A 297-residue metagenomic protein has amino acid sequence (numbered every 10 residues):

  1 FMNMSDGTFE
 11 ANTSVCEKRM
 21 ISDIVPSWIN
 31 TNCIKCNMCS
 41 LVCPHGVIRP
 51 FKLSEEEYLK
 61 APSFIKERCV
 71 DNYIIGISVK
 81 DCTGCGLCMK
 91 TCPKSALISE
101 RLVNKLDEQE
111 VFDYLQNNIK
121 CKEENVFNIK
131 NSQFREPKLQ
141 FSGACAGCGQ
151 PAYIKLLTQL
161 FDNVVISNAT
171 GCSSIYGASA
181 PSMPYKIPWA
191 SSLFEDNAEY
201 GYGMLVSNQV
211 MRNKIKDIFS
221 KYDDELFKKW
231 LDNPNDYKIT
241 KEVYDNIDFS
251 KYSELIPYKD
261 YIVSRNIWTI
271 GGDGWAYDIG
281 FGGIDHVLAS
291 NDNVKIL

Functional and structural regions predicted by a protein language model:
F1-G76, D81-C82, M89-T91, S95-N266 (+1 more regions): Ferredoxin-type iron-sulfur electron-transfer modules and their immediate structural context
I166-N168, T269-I270, I296-L297: Residue-level marker for buried hydrophobic side chains located in beta-strands that build the well-ordered beta-sheet
I279-L297: A short alpha/beta connector and helix-capping loop motif
